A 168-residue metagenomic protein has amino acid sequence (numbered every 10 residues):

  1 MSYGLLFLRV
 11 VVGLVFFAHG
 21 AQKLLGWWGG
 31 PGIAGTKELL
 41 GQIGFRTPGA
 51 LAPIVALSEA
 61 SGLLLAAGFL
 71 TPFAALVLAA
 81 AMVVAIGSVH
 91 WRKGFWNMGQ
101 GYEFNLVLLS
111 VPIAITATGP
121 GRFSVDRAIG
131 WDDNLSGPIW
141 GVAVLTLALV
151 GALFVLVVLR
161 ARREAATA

Functional and structural regions predicted by a protein language model:
M1-W27, G49, T71-A168: Extended, low-polarity transmembrane helix blocks
A21-I33, L57-S61: Hydrophobic, membrane-facing alpha-helical anchors
G26-L51: Membrane-interface interhelical connector segments
A34, E38, V55, G68 (+1 more regions): Internal, well-ordered alpha-helical scaffold/interface segments that support domain packing or protein-protein contacts
G44, G68-L70: Helix-loop interface residues and adjacent transmembrane-helix termini in multi-pass membrane transporters, primarily
A50-S58: Short hydrophobic alpha-helical membrane-embedded segments
L57-A66, V89: Hydrophobic, membrane-inserted alpha-helices
